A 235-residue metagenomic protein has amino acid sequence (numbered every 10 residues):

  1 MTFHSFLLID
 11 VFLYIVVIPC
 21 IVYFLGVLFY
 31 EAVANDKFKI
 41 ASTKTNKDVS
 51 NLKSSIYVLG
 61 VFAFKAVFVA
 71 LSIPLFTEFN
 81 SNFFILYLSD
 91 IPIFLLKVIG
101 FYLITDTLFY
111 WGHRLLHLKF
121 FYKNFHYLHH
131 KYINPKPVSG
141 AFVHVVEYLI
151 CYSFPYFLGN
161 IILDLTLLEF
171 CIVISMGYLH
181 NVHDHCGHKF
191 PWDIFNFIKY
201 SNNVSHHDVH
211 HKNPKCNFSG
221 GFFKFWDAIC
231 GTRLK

Functional and structural regions predicted by a protein language model:
M1-N160, K215-K235: Non-catalytic, topology-defining segments of multipass membrane proteins
L163-F222: Functionally important transmembrane alpha-helices
